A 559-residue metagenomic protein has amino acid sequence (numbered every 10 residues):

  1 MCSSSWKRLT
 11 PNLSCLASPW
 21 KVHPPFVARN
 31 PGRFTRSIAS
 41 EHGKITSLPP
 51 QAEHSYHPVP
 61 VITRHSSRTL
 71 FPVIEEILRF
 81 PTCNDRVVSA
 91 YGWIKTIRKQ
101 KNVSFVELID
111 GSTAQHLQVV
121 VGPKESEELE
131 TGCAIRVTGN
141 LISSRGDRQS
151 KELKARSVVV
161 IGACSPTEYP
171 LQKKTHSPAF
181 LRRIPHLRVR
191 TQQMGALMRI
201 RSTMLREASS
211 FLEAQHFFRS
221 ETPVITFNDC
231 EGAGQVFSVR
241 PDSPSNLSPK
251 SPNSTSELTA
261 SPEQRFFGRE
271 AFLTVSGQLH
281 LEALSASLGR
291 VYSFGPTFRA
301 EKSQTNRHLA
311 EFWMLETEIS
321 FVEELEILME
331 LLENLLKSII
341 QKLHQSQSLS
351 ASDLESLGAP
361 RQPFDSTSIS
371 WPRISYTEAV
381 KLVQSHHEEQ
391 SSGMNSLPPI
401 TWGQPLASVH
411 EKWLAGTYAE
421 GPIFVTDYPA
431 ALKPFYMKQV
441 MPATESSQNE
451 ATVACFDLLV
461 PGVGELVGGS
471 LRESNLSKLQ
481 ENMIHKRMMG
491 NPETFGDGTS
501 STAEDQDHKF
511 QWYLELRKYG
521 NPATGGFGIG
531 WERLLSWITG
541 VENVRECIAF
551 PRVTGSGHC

Functional and structural regions predicted by a protein language model:
M1-L70: N-terminal mitochondrial targeting presequence
L9-T10, V27, K44-Q51, I62-T63 (+4 more regions): Class II aminoacyl-tRNA synthetase-like tRNA-binding/catalytic domains
T131, G268, A286-P296, L309-E324 (+2 more regions): TRNA-recognition modules of translation machinery and tRNA-sensing kinases, especially anticodon-binding
P170-L171, R201, F218-I225, G295-P296 (+4 more regions): Short coil/turn segments at secondary-structure boundaries
M198, A271-T274, L284, E318-M329 (+6 more regions): Hydrophobic alpha-helical scaffolding
T203, E207, E330-S338, K478: Long, highly charged amphipathic alpha-helices
C230-E231, Q235-V236, P241-S261, N334-V463 (+1 more regions): Metal-assisted phosphate- and nucleotidyl-transfer catalytic regions
S287-L288, E323-Q345: His/Asp/Glu-rich mid-to-C-terminal helical/loop segments that flank catalytic regions of hydrolases
